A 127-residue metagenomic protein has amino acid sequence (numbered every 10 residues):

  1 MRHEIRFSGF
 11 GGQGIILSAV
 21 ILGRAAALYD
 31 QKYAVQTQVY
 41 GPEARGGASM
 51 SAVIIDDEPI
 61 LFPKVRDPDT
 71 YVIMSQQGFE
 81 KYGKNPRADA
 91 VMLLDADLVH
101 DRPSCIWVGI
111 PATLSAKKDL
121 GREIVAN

Functional and structural regions predicted by a protein language model:
M1-N127: Active-site cofactor/cluster-binding pocket
